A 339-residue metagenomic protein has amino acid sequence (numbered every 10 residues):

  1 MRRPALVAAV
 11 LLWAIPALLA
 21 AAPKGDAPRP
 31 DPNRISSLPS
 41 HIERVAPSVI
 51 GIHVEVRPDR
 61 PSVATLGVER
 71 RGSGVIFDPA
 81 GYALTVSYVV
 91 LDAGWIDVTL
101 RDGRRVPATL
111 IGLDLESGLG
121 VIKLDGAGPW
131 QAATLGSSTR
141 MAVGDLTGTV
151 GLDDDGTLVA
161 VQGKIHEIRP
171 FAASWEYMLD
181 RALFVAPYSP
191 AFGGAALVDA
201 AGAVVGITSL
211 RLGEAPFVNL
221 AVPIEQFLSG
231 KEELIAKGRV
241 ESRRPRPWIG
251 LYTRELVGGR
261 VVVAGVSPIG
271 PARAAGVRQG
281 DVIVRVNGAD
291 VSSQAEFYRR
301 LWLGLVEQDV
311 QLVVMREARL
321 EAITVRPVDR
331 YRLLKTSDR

Functional and structural regions predicted by a protein language model:
A20-V75, P79-Y88, W95, A142-T149 (+2 more regions): N-terminal activation segment of mature serine protease catalytic domains
G25-I42, W130, T149, D153 (+5 more regions): C-terminal cap/linker of serine protease catalytic domains
P47-I52, G74, G81, T85 (+16 more regions): Terminal peptide-recognition signature
S48, G67, D125-T134, V159-F217 (+3 more regions): Active-site region of chymotrypsin-like
R60-G67, I111-G118, I168-L183, E233 (+2 more regions): Gly/Ser-enriched beta-turn/beta-hairpin loop segments
D78-L119, L124-P129: Catalytic-histidine neighborhood of serine endopeptidases, predominantly the chymotrypsin-like S1/PA family
Y82, R104, G136-T157: Short glycine/Trp-rich loop-beta-loop segment that forms part of the substrate-binding cleft
F184-A191, A236-R300, M315, R319-R339: PDZ/PDZ-like groove recognition
